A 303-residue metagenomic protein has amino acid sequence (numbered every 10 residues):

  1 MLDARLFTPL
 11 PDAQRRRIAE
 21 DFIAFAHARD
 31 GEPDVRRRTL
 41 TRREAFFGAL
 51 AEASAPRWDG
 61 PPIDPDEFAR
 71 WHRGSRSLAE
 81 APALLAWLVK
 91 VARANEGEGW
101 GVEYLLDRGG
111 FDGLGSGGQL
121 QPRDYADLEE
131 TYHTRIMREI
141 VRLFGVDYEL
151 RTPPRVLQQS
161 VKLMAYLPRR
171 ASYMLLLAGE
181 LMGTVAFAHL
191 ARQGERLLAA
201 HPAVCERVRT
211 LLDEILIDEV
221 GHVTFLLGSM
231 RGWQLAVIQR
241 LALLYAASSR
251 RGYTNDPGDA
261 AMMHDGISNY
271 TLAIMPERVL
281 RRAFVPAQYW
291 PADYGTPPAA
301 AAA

Functional and structural regions predicted by a protein language model:
M1-A303: Non-heme di-metal
